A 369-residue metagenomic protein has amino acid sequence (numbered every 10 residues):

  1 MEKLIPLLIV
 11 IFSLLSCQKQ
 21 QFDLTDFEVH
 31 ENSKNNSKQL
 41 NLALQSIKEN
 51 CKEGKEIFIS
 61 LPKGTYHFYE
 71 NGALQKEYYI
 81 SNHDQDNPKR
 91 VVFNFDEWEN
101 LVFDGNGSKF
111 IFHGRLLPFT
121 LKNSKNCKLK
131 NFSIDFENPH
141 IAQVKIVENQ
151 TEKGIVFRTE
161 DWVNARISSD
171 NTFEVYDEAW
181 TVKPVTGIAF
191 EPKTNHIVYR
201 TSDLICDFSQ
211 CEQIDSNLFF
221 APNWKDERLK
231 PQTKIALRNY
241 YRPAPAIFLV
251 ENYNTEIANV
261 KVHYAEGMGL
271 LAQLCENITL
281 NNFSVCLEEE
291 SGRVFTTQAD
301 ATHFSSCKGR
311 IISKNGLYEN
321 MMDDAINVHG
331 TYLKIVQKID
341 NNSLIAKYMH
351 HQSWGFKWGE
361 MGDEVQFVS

Functional and structural regions predicted by a protein language model:
F12-Q21: Bacterial Sec-dependent signal peptides at the C-terminal "C-region" and cleavage site
L24-I59: Acidic Gly/Asp/Thr-rich repetitive segments characteristic of extracellular carbohydrate-active and adhesion proteins
N41, K48, H67-V102, I111-K130 (+4 more regions): Extracellular beta-strand-rich solenoid/capping regions of secreted or surface-exposed proteins that bind or remodel
L61, V102-G105, N126-N131, P231-Q232 (+4 more regions): All-beta strand scaffolds that present successive hydrophobic residues in beta-strands
A73-N94, L117-L121, P139, R242-I247 (+3 more regions): Glycine- and acidic/polar-rich repeat regions and solenoidal domains
G105-G114, F132-Q143, E212-Q213, D226-R242 (+5 more regions): Beta-strand-rich solenoid/repeat architectures in extracellular/passenger domains of polysaccharide-targeting enzymes
F112, F136-N138, E160-Q210, W354-S369: Ser/Thr/Gly-rich low-complexity blocks that favor extended beta-strand/coil architectures
K183-E251, E256-H263: Long, low-complexity, polar/charged, intrinsically disordered or flexibly structured peripheral segments
